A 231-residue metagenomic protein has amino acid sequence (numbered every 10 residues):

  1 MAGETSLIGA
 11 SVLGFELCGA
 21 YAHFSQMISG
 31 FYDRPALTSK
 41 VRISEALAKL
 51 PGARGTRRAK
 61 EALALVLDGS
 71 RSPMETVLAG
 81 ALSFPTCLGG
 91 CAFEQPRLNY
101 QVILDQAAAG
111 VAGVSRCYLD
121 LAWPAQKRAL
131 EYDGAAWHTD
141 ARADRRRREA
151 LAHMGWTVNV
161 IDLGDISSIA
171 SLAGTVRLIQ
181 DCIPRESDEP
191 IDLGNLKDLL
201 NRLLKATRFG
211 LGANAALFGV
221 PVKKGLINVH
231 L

Functional and structural regions predicted by a protein language model:
M1-L47: Nuclease-adjacent, charged terminal/linker segments that flank catalytic cores
D33-L231: Surface segments flanking catalytic/ligand-binding clefts of nucleic-acid enzymes
